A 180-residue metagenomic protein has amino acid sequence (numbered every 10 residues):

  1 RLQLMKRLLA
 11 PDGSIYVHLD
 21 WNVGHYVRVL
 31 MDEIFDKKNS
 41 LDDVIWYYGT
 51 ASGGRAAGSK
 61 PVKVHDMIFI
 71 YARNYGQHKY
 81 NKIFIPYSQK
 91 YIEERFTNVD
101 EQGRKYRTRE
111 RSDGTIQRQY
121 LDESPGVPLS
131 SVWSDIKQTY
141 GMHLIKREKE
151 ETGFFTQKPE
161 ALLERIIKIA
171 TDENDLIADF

Functional and structural regions predicted by a protein language model:
R1-F180: Core catalytic lobe of class I
